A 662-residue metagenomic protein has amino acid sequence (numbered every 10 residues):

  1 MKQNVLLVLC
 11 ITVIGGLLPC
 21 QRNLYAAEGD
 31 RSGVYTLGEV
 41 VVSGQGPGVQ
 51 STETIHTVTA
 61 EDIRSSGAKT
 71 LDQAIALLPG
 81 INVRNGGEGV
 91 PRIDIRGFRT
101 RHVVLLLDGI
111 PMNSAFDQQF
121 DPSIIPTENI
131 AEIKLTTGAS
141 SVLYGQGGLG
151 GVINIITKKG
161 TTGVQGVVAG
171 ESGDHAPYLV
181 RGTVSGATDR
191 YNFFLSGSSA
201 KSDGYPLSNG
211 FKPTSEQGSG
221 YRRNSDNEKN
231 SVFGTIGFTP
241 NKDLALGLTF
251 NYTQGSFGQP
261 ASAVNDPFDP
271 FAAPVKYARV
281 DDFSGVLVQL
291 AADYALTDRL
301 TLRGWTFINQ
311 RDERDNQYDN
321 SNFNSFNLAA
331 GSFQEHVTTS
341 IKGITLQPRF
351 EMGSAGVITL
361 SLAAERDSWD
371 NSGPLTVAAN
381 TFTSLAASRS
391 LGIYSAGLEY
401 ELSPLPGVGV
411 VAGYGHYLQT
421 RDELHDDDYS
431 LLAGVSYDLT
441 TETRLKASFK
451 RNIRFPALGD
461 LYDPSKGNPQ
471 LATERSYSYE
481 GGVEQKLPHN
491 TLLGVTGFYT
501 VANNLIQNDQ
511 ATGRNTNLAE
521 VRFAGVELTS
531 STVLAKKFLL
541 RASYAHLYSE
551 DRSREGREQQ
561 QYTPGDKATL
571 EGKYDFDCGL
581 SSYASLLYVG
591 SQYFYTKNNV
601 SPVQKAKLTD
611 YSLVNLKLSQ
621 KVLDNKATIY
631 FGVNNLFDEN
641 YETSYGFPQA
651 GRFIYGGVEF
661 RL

Functional and structural regions predicted by a protein language model:
V8, S185, S196, T239-N241 (+3 more regions): Conserved C-terminal beta-signal and adjacent last beta-strands/turns of outer-membrane beta-barrel proteins
A26-R64, T100: Short, acidic, small-residue-rich periplasmic hinge/interaction motif at the N-terminus of Gram-negative outer-membrane
D72-I110, A131: Extracytoplasmic beta-strand/coil segments of soluble accessory domains associated with Gram-negative outer-membrane
D94, I110-T137: Short acidic/polar hinge/loop motifs at secondary-structure boundaries that mediate gating or recognition
I124-V167: A beta-strand signature from Gram-negative outer-membrane beta-barrel systems, especially the internal plug domain
T162, E171, A187-R279: Periplasmic-side early beta-strands and strand-to-turn transitions of outer-membrane beta-barrels
P270-A295, V337, R389, E423-L424 (+6 more regions): Outer-membrane beta-barrel signature, preferentially recognizing the C-terminal barrel domain of Gram-negative
S403-V410, L493, G497-V501, N517-K597 (+2 more regions): Gram-negative outer-membrane beta-barrel transporters
